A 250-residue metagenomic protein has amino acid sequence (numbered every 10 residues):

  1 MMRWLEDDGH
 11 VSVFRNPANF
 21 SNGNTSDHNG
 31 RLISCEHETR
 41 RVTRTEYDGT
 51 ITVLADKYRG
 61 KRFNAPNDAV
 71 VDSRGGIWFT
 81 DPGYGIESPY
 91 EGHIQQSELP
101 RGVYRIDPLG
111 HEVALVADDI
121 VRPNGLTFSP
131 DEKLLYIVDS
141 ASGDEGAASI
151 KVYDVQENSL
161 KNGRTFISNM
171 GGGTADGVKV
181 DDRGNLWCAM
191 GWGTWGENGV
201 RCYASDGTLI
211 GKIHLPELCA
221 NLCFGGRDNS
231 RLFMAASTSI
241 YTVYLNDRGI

Functional and structural regions predicted by a protein language model:
M1-I250: Sequence-structural signature of mature extracellular/luminal beta-sheet repeat domains, prominently beta-propellers
